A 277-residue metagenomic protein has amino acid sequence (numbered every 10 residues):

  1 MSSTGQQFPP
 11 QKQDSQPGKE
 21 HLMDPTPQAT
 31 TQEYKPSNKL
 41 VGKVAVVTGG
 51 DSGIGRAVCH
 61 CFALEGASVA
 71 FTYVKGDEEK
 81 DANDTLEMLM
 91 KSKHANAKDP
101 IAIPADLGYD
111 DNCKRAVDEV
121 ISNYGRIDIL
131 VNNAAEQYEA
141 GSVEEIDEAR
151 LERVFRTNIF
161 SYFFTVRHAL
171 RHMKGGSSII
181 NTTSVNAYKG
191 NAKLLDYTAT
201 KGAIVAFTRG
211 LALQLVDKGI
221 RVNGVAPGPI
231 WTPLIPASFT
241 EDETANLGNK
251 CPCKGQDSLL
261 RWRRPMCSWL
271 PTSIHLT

Functional and structural regions predicted by a protein language model:
N38-T72: Canonical Rossmann dinucleotide-binding motif of NAD(H)/NADP(H)-dependent dehydrogenases/reductases, specifically
Y109, K114, S122, A135-R153 (+3 more regions): Conserved mid-core segment of classical short-chain dehydrogenase/reductases
D128, E136, E144-F163, I180 (+3 more regions): Catalytic Tyr-X3-Lys loop
F163-V166, H172, G255-T277: C-terminal substrate-recognition "lid" of short-chain dehydrogenase/reductases
V166, T200, T208: Active-site helix of classical SDR
R171-H172, L213-D217: Alpha-helical segment proximal to the catalytic Tyr-Lys
S184: Residue(s) in the substrate-gating loop at a strand-loop-helix junction that position the organic substrate next
K193-L195, D217, G228-C251, Q256: A glycine/serine/threonine-rich, flexible loop-to-helix segment that serves as the NAD(P) cofactor-binding "lid"
